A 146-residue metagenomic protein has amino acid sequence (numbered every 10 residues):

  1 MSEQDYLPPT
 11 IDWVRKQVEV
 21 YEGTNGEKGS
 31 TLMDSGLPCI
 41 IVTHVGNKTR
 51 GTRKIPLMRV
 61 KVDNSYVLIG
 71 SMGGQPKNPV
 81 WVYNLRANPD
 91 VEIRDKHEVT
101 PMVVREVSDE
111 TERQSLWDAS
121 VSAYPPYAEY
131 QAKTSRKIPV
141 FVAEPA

Functional and structural regions predicted by a protein language model:
M1-M33: Extreme N-terminal tail/first-helix region
E3-Q4, M72-Y127, K133-K137, P145-A146: Short, structured beta-strand-loop surface elements
G23-E27, G36-V42, Y124: Short Pro/Gly-enriched beta-strand edge/turn motifs at strand-loop
T31-L32, M58, Y83: Short secondary-structure boundary/capping segments
L32-G36, Q131-S135: Short coil/turn segments at secondary-structure boundaries
S35-S71: Short beta-strand segments
C39, I138-V140: Short hydrophobic/aromatic beta-strand or adjacent loop that forms the aromatic wall/cage of a ligand/substrate-binding
